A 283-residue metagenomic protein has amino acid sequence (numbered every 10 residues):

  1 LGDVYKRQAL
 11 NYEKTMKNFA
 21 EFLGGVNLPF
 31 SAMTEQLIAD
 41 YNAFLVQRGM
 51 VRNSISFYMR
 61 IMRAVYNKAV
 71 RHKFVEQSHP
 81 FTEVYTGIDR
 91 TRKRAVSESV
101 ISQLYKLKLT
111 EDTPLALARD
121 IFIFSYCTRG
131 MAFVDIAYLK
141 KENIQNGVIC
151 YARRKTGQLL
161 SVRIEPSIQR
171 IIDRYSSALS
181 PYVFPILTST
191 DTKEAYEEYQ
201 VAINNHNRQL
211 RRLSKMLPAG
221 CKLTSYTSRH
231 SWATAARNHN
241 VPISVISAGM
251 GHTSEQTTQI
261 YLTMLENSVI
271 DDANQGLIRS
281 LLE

Functional and structural regions predicted by a protein language model:
L1-Y5: Short, small-residue-biased leader/transition segments that mark boundaries at the very start of proteins
N18-E21, S31-M33, Q47-P80, M131: N-terminal DNA-binding recognition helix of tyrosine site-specific recombinases/integrases
H79-F133: Basic, Lys/Arg- and aromatic-enriched nucleic-acid-binding interface segment
A95, R153-G157, M250-Q275: Catalytic-site neighborhood detector that most strongly recognizes the C-terminal catalytic loop/helix of tyrosine
I101-S102, E165-G220: Active-site/catalytic core of tyrosine-dependent DNA strand-transfer enzymes
T110-T113, N207-A248: Short, basic (Lys/Arg/His-rich) helix/loop patches that form interaction surfaces in the mid-to-C-terminal regions
E142-C150, A219-K222, V241-I260: Short, polar N-cap/turn motifs at the start of nucleic acid-interacting alpha helices
S161-P166, R170, R174-Y175, T263-E283: DNA/chromatin major-groove-contacting recognition/catalytic segments
